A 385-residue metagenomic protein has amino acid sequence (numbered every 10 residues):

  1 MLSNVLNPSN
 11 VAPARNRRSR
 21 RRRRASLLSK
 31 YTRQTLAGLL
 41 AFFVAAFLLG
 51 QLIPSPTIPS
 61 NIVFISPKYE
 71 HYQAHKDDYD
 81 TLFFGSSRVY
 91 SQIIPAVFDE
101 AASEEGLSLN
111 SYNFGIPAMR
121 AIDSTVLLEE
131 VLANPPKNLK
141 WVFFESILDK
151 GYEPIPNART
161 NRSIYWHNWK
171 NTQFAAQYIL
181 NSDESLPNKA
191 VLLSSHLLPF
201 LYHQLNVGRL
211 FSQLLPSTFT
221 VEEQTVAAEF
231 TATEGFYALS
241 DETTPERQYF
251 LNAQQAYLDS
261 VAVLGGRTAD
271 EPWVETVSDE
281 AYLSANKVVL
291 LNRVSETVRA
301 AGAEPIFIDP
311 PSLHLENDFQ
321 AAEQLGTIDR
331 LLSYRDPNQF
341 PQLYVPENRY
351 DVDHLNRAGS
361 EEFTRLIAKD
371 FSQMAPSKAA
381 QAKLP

Functional and structural regions predicted by a protein language model:
M1-Y31: N-terminal Lys/Arg-rich, disordered targeting/topogenic segments
F42-L109, V126-L127: Membrane/wall-proximal cationic-aromatic binding patches
F84, R88-L180: Membrane-embedded segments
S91, P117-D123, Y282-A285, P311-D318: Acidic-and-aromatic substrate-binding clefts and catalytic sites of carbohydrate-active enzymes
I93, V97, D123-V126, F174 (+6 more regions): Extracytoplasmic/secreted proteins, especially bacterial periplasmic and envelope-associated proteins
N113-G115, D309, R335: Residue-level recognition of beta-strand->loop/alpha-helix junctions
T160-V289, R293, T297, L384: Secreted/periplasmic serine-hydrolase-like ester/acetyl group-modifying domain
N317-P385: C-terminal regions of proteins
